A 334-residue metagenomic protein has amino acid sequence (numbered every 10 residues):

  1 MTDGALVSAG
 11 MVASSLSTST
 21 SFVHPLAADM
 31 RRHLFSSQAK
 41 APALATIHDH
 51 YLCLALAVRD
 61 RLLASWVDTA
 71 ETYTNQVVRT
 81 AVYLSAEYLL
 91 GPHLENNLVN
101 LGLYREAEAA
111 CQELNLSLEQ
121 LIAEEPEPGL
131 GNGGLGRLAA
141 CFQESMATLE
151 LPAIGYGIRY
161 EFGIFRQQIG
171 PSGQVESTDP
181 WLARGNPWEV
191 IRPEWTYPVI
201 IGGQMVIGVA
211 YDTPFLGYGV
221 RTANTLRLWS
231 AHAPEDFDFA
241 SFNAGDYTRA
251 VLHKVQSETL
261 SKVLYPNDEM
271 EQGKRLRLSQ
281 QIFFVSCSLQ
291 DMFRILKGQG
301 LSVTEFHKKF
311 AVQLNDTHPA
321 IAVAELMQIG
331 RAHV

Functional and structural regions predicted by a protein language model:
T2-H333: A conserved ligand/cofactor-binding region detector
